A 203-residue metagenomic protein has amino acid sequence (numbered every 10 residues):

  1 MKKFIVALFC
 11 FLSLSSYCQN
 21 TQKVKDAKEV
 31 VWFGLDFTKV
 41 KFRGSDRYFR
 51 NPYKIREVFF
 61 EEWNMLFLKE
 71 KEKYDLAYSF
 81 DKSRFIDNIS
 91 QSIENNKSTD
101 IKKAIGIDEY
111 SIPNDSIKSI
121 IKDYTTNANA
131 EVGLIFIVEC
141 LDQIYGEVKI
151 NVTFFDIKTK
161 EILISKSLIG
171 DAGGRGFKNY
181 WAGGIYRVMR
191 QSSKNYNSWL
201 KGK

Functional and structural regions predicted by a protein language model:
M1-K23: Bacterial Sec-dependent N-terminal signal peptides
F9-L12, V40, N88, G176: Residues in flexible loops and secondary-structure boundaries
C18-A104: A structural "domain/chain start" motif
N20-R47, I107-N129, L141-T153, I157-K203: C-terminal/domain-edge helix-coil "capping" segments
L134: Globin-like tetrapyrrole-binding proteins
V138: Active-site nucleophile-His-acid catalytic modules used for acyl/amide transfer and hydrolysis across diverse enzymes
